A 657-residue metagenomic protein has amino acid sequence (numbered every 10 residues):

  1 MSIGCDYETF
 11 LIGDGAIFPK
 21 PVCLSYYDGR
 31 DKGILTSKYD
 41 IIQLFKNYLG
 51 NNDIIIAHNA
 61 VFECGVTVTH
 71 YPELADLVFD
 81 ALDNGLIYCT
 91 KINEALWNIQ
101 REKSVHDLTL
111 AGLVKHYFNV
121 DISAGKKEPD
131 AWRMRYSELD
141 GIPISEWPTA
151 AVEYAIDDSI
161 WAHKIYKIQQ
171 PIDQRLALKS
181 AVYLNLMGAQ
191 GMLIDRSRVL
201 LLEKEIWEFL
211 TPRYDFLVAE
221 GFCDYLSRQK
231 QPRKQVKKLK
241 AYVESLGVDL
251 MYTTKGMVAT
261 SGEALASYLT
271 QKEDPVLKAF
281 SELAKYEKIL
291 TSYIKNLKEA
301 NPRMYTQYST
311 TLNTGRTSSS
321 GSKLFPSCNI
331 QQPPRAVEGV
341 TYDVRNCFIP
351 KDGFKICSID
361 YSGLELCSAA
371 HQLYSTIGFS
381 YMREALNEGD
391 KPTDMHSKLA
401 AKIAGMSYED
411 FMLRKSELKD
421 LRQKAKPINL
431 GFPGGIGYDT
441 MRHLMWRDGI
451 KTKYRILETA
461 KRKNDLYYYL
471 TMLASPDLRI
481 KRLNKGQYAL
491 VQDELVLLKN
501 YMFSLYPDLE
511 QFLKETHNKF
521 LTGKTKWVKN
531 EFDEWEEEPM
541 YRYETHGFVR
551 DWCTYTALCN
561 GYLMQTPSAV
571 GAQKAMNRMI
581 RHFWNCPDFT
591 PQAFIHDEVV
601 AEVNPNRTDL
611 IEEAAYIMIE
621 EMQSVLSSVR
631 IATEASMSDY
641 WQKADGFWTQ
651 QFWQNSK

Functional and structural regions predicted by a protein language model:
G4-K32, Q229-K415, Q511-E598, E613-E621 (+2 more regions): Acidic, glycine-rich two-metal-ion catalytic cores of nucleic acid-processing enzymes
G13, F18-Q170, P392-A404, Y408-L413: Active-site-proximal helix-loop-helix substrate-binding element of RNase H-like nuclease domains
V66, H70, L86, L113-Y117 (+21 more regions): Generic, well-ordered alpha-helical scaffold segments in large soluble proteins
D80-I87, S123, K127-P232, L373-E388 (+1 more regions): Mixed-charge, glycine-rich, non-catalytic linkers/tails in nucleic-acid processing enzymes
Y154-R196, K204-F209, R233-S245, Q423-D439 (+2 more regions): Core structural elements
H163, E205-P232, L498-E510, N606-K657: Polymerase palm active-site segment centered on the conserved acidic dipeptide of motif C
R175-V276, G431-L509: Extended, well-ordered alpha-helical scaffold/bundle regions in very large, multi-domain proteins
A601-P605: Short beta-strand-to-loop capping motifs
